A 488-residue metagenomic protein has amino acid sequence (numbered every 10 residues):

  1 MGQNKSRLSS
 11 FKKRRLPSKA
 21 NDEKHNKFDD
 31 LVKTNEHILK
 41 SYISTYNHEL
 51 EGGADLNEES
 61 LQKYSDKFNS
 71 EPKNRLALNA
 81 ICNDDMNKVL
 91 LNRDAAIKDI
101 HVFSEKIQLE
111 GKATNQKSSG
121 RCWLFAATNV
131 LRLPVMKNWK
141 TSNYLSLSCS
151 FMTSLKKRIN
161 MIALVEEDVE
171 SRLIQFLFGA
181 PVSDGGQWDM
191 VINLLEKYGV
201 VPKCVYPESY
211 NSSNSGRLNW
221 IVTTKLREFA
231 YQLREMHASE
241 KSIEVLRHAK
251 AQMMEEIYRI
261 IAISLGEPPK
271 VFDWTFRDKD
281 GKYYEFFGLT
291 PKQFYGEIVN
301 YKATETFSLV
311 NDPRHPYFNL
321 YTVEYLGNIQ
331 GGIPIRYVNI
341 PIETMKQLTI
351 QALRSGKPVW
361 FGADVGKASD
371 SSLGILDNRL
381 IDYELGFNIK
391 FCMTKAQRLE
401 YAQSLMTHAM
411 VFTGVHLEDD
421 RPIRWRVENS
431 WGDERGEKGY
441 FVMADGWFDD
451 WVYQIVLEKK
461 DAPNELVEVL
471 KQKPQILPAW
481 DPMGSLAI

Functional and structural regions predicted by a protein language model:
R7-D29, K33-E36, K40: Intrinsic-disorder signal
F28-G111: N-terminal regions that are enriched for targeting/export leaders and immediately downstream pro/stem segments
N57, D85-M86, L145, T290 (+4 more regions): Helix N-terminus capping/helix-initiation residues
A96-W360, W425, R435-K438, D445 (+1 more regions): Active-site nucleophile-adjacent alpha helix/oxyanion-hole segment immediately C-terminal to the catalytic cysteine
G332-T407: Long, positively charged binding patches that form subdomain-scale interaction surfaces for polyanionic ligands
T413, E418, I423-I488: Conserved catalytic-core surface of thiol
